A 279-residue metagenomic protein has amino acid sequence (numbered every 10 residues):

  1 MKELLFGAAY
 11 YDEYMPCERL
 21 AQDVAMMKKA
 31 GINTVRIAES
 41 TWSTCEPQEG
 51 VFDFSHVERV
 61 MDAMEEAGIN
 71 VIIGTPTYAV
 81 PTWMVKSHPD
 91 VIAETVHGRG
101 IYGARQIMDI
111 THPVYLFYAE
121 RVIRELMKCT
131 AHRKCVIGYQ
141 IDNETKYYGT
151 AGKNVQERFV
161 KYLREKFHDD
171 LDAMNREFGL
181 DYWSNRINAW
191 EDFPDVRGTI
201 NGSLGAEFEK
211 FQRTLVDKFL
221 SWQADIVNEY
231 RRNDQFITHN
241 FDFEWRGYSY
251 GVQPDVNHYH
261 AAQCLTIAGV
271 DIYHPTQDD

Functional and structural regions predicted by a protein language model:
M1-R19: Boundary/entry segment of secreted carbohydrate-active catalytic domains
E3, A30-N33, K134, Q263: Structured loop/turn residues at beta-strand edges in well-structured enzyme cores
Y10-Y11, E46-Q48, I110, K210-F211: Short, contiguous strand/loop micro-motifs
Y11-E13, A38-T41, G74-W83, I137-K146 (+1 more regions): Short, solvent-exposed turn/loop segments enriched in Gly/Ser/Thr/Pro and often Arg
M15, T44-Q48, Y148-T150, Q277-D278: A generic structural signal for short coil/turn motifs at secondary-structure boundaries
M15-L20, G50-H56, P113-R121: Glycine-rich anion/phosphate-binding loops
A21-A30, T34-G100, M127, W222-R232: Aromatic-lined substrate-binding rim segments of carbohydrate-active enzymes
I101-I267, D271-D278: Polysaccharide-binding and catalytic clefts of secreted carbohydrate-active enzymes
